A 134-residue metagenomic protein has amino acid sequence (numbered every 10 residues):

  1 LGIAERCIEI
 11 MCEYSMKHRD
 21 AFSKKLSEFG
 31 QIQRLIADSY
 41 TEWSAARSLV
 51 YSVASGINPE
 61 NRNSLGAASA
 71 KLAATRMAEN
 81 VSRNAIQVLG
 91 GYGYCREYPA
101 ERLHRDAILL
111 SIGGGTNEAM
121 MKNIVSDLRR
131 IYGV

Functional and structural regions predicted by a protein language model:
L1-V134: Alpha-helical interface subdomain recognition
